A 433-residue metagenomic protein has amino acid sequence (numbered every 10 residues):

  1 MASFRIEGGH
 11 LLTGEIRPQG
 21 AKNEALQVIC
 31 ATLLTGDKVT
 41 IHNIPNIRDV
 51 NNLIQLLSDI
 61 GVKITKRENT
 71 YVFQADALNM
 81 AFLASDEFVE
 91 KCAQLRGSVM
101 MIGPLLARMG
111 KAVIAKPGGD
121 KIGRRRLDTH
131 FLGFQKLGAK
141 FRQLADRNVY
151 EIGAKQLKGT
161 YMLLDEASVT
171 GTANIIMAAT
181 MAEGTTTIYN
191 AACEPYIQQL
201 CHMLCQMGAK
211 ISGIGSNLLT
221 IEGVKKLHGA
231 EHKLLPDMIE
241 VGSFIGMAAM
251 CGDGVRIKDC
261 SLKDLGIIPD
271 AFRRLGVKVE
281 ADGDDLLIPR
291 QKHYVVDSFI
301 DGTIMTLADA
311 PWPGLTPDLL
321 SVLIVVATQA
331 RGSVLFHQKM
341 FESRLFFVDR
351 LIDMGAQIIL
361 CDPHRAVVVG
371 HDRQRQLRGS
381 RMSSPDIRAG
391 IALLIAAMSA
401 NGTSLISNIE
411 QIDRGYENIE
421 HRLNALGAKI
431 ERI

Functional and structural regions predicted by a protein language model:
M1-I433: Short, structured segments at the rim of ligand-binding sites
